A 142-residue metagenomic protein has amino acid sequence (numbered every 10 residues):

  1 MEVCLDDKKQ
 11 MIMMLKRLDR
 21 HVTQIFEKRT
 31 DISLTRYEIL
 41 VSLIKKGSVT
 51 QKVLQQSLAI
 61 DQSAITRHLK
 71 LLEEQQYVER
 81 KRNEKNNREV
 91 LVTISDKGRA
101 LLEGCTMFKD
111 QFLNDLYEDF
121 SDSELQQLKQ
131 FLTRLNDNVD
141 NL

Functional and structural regions predicted by a protein language model:
M1-L5, D122-L142: C-terminal regulatory/oligomerization modules of transcriptional regulators
M1-T30: N-terminal leader segment of winged-helix/HTH proteins
I12-L15, S95, K129-L132, N136: Generic structural concept
K16, V41-K45, T106, T133: Short, locally clustered residues in the helix-turn-helix/winged-helix DNA-binding domain
R20-A64: N-terminal helix-turn-helix DNA-binding core of bacterial DNA-binding proteins
Q56, D61-Q62, R67-Q75, N141: Long, contiguous secondary-structure blocks with strong helical propensity
K70-Q130: Charged, amphipathic alpha-helical coiled-coil/dimerization segments
